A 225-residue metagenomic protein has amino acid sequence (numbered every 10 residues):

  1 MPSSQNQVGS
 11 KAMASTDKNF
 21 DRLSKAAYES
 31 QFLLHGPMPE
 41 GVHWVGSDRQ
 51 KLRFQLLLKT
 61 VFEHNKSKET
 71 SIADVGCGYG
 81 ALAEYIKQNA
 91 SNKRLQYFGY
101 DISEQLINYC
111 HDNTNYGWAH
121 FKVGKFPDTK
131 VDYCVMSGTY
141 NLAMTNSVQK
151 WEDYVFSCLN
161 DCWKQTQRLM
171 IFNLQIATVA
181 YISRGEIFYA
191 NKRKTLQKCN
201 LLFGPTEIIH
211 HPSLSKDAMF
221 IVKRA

Functional and structural regions predicted by a protein language model:
M1-P39: N-terminal, positively charged/glycine-rich alpha-helical extensions of SAM-dependent methyltransferases
D48-S67: Conserved alpha-helix/loop element of class I SAM-dependent methyltransferases that forms part of the SAM/SAH-binding
K68-G78: Conserved class I S-adenosyl-L-methionine
A73, A81-H120: Class I SAM-dependent methyltransferase SAM/SAH-binding core
Y133-E152: A short SAM/SAH-binding and catalytic strip from SAM-dependent methyltransferases
N141, Q175-A180: Short "lid" loop at the C-terminus of a central beta-strand within the Rossmann-like core of SAM-dependent
T166-L174: Conserved beta-strand signature within the Rossmann-like core of class I S-adenosyl-L-methionine
S183-A225: Class I S-adenosyl-L-methionine
